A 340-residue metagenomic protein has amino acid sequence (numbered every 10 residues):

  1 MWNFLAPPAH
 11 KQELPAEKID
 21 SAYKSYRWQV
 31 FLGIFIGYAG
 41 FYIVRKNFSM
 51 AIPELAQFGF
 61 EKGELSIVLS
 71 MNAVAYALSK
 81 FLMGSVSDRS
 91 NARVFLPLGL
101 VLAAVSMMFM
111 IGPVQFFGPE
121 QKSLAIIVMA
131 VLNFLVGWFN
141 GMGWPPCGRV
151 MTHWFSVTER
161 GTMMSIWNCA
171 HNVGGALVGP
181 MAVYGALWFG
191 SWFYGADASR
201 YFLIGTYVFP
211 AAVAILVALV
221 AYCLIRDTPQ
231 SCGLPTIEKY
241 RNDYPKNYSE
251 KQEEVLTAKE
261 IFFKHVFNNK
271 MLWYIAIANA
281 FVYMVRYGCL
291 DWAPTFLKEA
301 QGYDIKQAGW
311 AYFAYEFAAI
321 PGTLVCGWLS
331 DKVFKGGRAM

Functional and structural regions predicted by a protein language model:
E13-K24, S231-Y274, A300: Juxtamembrane intracellular "pre-TM" segments in multi-pass secondary transporters
K46, A73-F81, G141, G175-A176 (+1 more regions): Residue-level signature of mid-helix packing/kink "hotspots" within the transmembrane helices of 12-pass Major
F48-I52, F267-L324: Extracytoplasmic gate region of multi-pass secondary transporters
R89-L100, K332-M340: Cytoplasmic membrane-interface "Motif A"-like loop-to-helix N-cap segments of 12-TM Major Facilitator Superfamily
V101-K122: C-terminal ends and interior cores of transmembrane alpha-helices in multi-pass membrane transporters/permeases
S106, Q121-M142: Hydrophobic core of transmembrane alpha-helices in multi-pass small-molecule transporters, especially MFS/SLC-type
L132-N172: Cytoplasmic helix-loop-helix junction between adjacent transmembrane helices in 12-TM secondary transporters
G161-L187, A319, T323: Glycine-rich segments within core transmembrane alpha-helices of 12-TM secondary carriers
